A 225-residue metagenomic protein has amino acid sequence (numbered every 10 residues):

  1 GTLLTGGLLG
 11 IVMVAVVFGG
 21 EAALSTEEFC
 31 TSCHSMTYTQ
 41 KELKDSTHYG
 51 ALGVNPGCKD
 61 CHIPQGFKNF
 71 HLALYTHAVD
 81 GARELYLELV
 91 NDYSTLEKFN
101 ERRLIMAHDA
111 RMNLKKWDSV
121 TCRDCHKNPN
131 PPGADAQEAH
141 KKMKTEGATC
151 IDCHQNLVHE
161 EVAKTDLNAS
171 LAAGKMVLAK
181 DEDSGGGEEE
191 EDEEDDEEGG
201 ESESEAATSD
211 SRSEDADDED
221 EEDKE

Functional and structural regions predicted by a protein language model:
G1-D192, E197-E201, E205, E214-D215 (+1 more regions): Short sequence/structural segments immediately N-terminal
